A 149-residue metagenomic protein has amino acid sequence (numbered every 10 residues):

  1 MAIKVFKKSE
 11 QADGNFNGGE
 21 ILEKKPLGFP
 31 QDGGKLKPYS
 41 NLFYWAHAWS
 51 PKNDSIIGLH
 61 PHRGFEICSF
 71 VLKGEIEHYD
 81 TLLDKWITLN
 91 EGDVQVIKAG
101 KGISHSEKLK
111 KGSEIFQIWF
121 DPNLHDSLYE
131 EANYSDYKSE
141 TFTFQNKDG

Functional and structural regions predicted by a protein language model:
A2-I3, Q11-G19: Long, compositionally biased, intrinsically disordered regions
N15-L59, E66-I67, I115, Y137-G149: A short glycine-rich, His/Asp/Glu-containing loop-to-beta-strand
Y44-S50, D93-H105: Conserved double-stranded beta-helix
N53-H62, D80-T81, S106-L109: Short histidine-centered beta-strand/loop micro-motifs that create catalytic or ligand/metal-coordination sites
P61-E77, W119-P122: Short, conserved beta-strand element in jelly-roll/cupin
D80-A99: Short acidic-glycine-tyrosine-enriched beta hairpin
A99-Y129: Ligand-binding loop in jelly-roll beta-barrel domains
L124, L128-F142: Metal-cofactor-dependent catalytic cores
